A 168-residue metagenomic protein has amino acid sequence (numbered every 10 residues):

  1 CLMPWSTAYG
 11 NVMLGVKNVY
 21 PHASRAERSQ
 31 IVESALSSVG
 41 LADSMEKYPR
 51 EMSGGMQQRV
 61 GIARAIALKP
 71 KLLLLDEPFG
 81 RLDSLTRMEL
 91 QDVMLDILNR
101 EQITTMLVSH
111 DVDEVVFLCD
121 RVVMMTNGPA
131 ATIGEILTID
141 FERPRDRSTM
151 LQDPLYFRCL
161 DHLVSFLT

Functional and structural regions predicted by a protein language model:
S6-G15, V116: Short coil-to-helix segment of the ABC ATPase nucleotide-binding domain corresponding to the Q-loop/switch region
Y9, M45-Y48: Signature (C-motif/LSGGQ) region and adjacent switch/coupling loops of ABC-type ATPase nucleotide-binding domains
M13, K17-Y20, S24-S44, D96: Conserved ABC ATPase "signature" region
K47-R50, L68: Conserved signature/switch motifs of ABC ATPase nucleotide-binding domains
I62: Hydrophobic anchor residue at the start of the ABC signature
L73-D76: Catalytic Walker B motif of ABC-type/P-loop ATPase nucleotide-binding domains
Q102-V108: Conserved H-loop
